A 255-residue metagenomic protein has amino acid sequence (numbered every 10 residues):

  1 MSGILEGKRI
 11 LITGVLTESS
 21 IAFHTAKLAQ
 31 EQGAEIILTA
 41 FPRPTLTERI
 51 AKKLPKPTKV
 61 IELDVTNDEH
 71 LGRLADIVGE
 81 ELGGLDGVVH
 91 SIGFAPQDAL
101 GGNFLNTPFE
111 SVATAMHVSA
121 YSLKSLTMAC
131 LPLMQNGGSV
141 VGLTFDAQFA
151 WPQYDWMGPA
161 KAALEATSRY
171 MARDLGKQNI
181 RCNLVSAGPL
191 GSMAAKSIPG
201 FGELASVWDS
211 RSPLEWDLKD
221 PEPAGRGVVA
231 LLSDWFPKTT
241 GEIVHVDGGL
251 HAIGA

Functional and structural regions predicted by a protein language model:
S2-L38: Canonical Rossmann dinucleotide-binding motif of NAD(H)/NADP(H)-dependent dehydrogenases/reductases, specifically
G14-H24, G93-L131, N136-K177, P189-S192 (+1 more regions): Catalytic loop of short-chain dehydrogenase/reductase
Q30, G83, M134-Q135, R173-Q178 (+3 more regions): A short hydrophobic alpha-helix cap/turn motif
E48, K52, K177, P189-P213 (+1 more regions): A glycine/serine/threonine-rich, flexible loop-to-helix segment that serves as the NAD(P) cofactor-binding "lid"
A51-P55, I61-G72, D76-E80, G87-A113 (+2 more regions): Conserved mid-core segment of classical short-chain dehydrogenase/reductases
A75, L123, T127, S168-R169 (+2 more regions): Short-chain dehydrogenase/reductase
Y121, L184, E203-T239, V244-G248: C-terminal helical subdomain
E165-K196, F236-V246: Conserved Rossmann-fold SDR core element
